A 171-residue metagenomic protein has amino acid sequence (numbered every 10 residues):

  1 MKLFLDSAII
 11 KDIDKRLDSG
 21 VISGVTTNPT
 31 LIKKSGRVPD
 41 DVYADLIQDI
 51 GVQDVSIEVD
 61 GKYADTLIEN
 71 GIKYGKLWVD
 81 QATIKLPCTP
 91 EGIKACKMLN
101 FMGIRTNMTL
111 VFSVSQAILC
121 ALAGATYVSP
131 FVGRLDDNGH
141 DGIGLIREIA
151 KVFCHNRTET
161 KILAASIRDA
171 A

Functional and structural regions predicted by a protein language model:
K2-D14, S19-V21, T27-M98, V132: Active-site beta->alpha loop and helix N-cap motifs at the rims of alpha/beta catalytic domains
D6, L86, T109-L110, A165: Short His-Asn-centered micro-motif
V25, I32, L110-V111, A165: Long, contiguous hydrophobic alpha-helical segments, chiefly transmembrane helices and signal peptides
P90-C96, R105-N107, V114-A171: Catalytic alpha/beta core domains of metabolic enzymes, predominantly
